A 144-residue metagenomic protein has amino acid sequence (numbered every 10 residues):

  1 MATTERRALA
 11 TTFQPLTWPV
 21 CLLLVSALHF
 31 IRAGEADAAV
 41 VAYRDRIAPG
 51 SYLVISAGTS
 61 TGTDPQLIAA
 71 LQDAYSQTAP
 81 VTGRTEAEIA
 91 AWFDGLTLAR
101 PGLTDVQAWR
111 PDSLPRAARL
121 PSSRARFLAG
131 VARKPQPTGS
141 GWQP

Functional and structural regions predicted by a protein language model:
M1-P144: Alpha-helical subdomain
